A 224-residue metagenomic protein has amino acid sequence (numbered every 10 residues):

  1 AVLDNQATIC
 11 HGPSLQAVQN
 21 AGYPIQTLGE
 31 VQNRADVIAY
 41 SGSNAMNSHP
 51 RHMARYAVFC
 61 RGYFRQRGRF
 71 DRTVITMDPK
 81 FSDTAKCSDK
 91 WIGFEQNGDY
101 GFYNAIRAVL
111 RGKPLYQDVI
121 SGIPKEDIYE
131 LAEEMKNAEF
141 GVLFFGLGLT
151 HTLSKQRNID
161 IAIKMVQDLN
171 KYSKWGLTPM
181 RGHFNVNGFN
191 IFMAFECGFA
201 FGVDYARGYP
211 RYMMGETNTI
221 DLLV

Functional and structural regions predicted by a protein language model:
A1, D36-I38, E139-F145: Generic beta-sheet signal
V2-S121: Glycine-rich, acidic loop regions that bind phosphate or pyrophosphate groups
V2-V58, I163-V224: Extended redox/cofactor-interaction regions of prokaryotic respiratory oxidoreductases
G101-F102, I106, L110, L115-G215: Active-site phosphate/pyrophosphate-binding segments
